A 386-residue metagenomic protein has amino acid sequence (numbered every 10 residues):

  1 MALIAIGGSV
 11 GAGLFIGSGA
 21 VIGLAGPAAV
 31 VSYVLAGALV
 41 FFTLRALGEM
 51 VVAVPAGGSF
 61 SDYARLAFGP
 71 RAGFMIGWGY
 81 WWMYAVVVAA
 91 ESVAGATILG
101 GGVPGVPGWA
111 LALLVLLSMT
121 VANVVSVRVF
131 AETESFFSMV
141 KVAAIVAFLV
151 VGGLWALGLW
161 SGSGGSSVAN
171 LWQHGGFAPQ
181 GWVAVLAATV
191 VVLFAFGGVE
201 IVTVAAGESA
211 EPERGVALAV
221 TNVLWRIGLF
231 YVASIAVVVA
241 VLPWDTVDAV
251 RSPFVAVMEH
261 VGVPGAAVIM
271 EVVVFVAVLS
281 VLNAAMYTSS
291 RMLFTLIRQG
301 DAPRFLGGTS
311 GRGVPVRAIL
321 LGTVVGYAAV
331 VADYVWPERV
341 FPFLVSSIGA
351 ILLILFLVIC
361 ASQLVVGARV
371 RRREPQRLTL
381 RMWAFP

Functional and structural regions predicted by a protein language model:
M1, T133-V140, L306-V316, L353-P386: C-terminal membrane-solvent junction of multi-pass transporters and transport-like membrane proteins
M1-S18, G23-A28, F41-R45, G57 (+3 more regions): Membrane-interface "cap" regions at the ends of multi-pass membrane proteins
F15, A56, G79-V93, F196-S209 (+3 more regions): Membrane-helix boundary/coupling elements in multi-pass transport proteins
I16-L111, V223-V232: Extracellular loop-to-transmembrane helix junctions
A20-A25, V30, A94-W109, V129-S138 (+4 more regions): Transmembrane helix-loop boundary segments of multi-pass membrane transporters
A29-V30, P107, M139-V268, V272: Helix-loop-helix junctions that connect adjacent transmembrane segments in multi-pass membrane transporters
D62-A64, G69, G100-G101, A219-A285 (+1 more regions): TM-loop-TM module centered on a large, flexible mid-protein loop between adjacent transmembrane helices in multi-pass
A96, W109-S166, F196, V220-L224 (+2 more regions): Membrane-interface loop-to-helix entry segments
